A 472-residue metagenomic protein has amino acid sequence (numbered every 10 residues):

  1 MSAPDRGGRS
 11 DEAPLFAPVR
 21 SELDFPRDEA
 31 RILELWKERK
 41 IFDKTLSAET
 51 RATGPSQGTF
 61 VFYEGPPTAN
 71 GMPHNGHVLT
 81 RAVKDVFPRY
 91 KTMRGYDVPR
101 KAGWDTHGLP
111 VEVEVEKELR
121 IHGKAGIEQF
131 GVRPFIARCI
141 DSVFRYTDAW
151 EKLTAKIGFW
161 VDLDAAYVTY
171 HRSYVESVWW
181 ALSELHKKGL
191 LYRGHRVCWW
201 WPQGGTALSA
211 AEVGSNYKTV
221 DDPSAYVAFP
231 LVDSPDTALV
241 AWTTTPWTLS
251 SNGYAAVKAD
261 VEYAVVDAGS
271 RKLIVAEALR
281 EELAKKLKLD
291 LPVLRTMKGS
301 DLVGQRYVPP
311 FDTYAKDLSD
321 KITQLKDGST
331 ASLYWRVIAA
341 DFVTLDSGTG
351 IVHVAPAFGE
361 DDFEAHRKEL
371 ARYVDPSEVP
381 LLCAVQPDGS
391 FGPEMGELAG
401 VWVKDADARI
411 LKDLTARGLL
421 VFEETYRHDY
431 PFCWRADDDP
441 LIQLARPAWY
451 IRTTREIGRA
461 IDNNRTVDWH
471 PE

Functional and structural regions predicted by a protein language model:
S2-S270, I338, A355-K368, V374-M395 (+2 more regions): N-terminal, positively charged nucleic-acid-binding surface of large information/translation enzymes
S251-A255, D260-V265, G269-Q386, R465 (+1 more regions): Catalytic alpha/beta core of large soluble enzyme barrels
V303-G304, D320, G396-A408, A416: A glycine-biased structural micro-motif
